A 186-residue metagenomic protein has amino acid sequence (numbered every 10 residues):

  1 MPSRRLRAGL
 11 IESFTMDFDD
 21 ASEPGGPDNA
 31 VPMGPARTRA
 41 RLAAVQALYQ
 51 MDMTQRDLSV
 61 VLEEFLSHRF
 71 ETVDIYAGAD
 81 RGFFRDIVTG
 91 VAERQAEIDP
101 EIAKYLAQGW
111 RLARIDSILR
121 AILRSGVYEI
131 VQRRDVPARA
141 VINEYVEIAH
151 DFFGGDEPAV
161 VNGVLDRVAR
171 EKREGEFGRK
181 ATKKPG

Functional and structural regions predicted by a protein language model:
M1-D151, G155-G186: N-terminal interaction/assembly modules
